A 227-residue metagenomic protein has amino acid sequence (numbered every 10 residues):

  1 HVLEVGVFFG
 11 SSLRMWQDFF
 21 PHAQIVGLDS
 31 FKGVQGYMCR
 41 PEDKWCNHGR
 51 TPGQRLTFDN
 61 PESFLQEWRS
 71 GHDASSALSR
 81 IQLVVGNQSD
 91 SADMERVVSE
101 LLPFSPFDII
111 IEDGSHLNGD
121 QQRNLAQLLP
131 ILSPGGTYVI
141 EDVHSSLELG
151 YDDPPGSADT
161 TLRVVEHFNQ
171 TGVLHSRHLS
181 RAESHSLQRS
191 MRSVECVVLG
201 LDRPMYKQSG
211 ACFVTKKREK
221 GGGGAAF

Functional and structural regions predicted by a protein language model:
H1-F227: S-adenosylmethionine/decaboxylated-SAM
